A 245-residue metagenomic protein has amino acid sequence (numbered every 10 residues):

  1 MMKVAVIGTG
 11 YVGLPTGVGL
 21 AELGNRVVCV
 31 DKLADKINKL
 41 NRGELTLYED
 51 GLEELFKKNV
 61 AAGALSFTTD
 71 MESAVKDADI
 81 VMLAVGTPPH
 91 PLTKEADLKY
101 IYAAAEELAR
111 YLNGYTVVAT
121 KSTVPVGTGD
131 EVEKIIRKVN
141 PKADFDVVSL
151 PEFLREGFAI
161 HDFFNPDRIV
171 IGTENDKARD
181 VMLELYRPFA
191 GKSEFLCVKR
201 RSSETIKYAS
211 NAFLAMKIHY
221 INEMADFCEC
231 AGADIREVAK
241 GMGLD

Functional and structural regions predicted by a protein language model:
M1-D245: Structural/interface elements that position substrates and couple domains in central-metabolism enzymes
